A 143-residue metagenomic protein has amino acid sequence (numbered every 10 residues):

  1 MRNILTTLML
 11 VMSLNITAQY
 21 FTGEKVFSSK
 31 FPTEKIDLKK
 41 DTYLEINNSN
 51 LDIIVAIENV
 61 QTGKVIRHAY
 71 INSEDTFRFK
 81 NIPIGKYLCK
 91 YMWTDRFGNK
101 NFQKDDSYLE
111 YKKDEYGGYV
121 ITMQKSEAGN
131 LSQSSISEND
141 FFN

Functional and structural regions predicted by a protein language model:
M1-R2, Y20: N-terminal hydrophobic targeting signals that begin at the initiator methionine
N3-N15: Sec-dependent N-terminal signal peptides
Q19-T62, R67, W93-N143: Primarily secretory-pathway and cell-envelope proteins
S73, P83-I84: Surface-exposed loops/turns
D75-F77: Short strand-edge motifs at loop-to-beta-strand transitions and within beta-strands of extracellular beta-rich domains
F79-N81: Short, flexible loop/turn segments at beta-strand junctions in immunoglobulin-like and fibronectin type III
Y87-C89: A short tyrosine-centered beta-strand micro-motif
